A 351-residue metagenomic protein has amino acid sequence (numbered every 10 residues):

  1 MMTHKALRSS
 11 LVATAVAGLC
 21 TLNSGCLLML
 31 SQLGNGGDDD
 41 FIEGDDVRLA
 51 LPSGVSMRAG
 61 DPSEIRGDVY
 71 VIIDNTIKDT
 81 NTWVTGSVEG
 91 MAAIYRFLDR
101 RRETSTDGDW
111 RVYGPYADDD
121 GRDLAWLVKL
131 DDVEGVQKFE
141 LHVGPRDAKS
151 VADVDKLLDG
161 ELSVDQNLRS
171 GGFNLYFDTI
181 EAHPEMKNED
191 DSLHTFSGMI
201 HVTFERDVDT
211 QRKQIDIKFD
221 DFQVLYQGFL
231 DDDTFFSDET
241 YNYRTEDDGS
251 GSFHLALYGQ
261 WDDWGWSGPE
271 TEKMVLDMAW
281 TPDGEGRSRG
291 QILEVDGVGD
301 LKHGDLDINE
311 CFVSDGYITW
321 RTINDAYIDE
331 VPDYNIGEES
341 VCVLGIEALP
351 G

Functional and structural regions predicted by a protein language model:
M2-V12: Bacterial N-terminal signal peptides that target proteins for export
V12-V16, C20: Hydrophobic helical h-region of N-terminal Sec-dependent signal peptides in bacterial secretory/periplasmic proteins
L22-G25: C-terminal motif of bacterial Sec signal peptides marking the signal peptidase cleavage site
L27-G135, I308-G351: N-terminal "mature head" segments of proteins
A93-T195: Short N-terminal edge-element motif at the start of the domain
S105, A117-D119, V133, P145-K149 (+6 more regions): Acidic surface patches and DE-rich sequence motifs
D155-D277: Short helix-loop boundary/capping segments
D248-S250, H254-G351: Extended, charged low-complexity segments that frequently continue into or abut oligomerization scaffolds
